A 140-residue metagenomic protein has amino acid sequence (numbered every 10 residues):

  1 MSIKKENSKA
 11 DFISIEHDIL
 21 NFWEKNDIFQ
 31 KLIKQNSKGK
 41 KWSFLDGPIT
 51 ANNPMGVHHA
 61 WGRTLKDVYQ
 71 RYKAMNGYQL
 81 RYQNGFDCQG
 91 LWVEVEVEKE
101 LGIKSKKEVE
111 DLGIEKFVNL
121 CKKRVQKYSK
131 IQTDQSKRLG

Functional and structural regions predicted by a protein language model:
S2-G140: N-terminal, positively charged nucleic-acid-binding surface of large information/translation enzymes
